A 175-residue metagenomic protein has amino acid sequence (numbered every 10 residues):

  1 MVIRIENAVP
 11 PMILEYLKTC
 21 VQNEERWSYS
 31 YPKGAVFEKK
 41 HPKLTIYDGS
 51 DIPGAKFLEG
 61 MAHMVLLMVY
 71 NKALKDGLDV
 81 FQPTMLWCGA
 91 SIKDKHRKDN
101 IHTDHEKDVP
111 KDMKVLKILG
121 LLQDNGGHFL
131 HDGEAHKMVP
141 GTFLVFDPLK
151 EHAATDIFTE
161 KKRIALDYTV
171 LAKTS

Functional and structural regions predicted by a protein language model:
M1-F81: Non-heme Fe(II)/2-oxoglutarate
W27, G126-L130, H152: Substrate-binding/catalytic groove segments of enzymes that remodel or degrade extracellular structural polymers
A90-P110: Conserved short histidine dyad/triad with adjacent acidic residue
K95, N125, L171-S175: Short coil/turn motifs at secondary-structure junctions
D99-D104, E151-T159: Short beta-strand His + acidic residue motifs that chelate non-heme Fe in jelly-roll/DSBH and cupin folds
M113, L121-V139: A short beta-strand-loop-beta hairpin characteristic of the jelly-roll/cupin
L116-G120, E160-S175: A short hydrophobic beta-strand segment most commonly corresponding to one strand of the jelly-roll/cupin
K137-H152: Conserved metal-binding segment of the jelly-roll/cupin
